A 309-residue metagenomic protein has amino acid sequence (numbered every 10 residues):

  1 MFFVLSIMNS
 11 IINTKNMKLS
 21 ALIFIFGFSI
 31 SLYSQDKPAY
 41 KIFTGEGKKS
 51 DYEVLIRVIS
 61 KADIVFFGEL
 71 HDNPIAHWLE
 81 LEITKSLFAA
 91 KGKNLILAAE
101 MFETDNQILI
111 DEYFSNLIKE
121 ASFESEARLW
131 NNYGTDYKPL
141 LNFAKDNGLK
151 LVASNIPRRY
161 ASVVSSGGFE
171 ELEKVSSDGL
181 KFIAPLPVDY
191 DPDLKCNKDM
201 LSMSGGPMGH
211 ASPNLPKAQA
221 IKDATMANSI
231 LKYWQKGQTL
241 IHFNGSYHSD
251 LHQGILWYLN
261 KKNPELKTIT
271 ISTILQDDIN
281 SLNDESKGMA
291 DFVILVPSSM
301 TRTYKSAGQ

Functional and structural regions predicted by a protein language model:
I11-A21: Bacterial N-terminal signal peptides that target proteins for export
S20-F28: Sec-dependent N-terminal signal peptides
Y33-Q309: Compositional signal for N-terminal targeting/processing segments
